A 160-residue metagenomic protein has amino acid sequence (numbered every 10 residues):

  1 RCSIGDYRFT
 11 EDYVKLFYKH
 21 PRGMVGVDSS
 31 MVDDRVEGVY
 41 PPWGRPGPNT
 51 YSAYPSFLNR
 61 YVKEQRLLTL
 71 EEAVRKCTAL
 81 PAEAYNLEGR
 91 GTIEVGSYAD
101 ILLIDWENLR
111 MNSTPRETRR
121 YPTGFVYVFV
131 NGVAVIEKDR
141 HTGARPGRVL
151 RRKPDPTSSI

Functional and structural regions predicted by a protein language model:
R1-I160: Active-site microenvironment of metallo-dependent hydrolases
